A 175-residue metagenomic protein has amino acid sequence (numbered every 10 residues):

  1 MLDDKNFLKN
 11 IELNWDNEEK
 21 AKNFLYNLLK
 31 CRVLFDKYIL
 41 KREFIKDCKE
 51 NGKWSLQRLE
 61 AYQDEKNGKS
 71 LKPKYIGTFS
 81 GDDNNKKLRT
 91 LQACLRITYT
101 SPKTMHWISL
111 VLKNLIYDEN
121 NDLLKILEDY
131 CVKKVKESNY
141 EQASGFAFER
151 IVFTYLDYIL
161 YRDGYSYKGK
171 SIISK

Functional and structural regions predicted by a protein language model:
M1-K175: Flexible coil/loop and intrinsically disordered segments
